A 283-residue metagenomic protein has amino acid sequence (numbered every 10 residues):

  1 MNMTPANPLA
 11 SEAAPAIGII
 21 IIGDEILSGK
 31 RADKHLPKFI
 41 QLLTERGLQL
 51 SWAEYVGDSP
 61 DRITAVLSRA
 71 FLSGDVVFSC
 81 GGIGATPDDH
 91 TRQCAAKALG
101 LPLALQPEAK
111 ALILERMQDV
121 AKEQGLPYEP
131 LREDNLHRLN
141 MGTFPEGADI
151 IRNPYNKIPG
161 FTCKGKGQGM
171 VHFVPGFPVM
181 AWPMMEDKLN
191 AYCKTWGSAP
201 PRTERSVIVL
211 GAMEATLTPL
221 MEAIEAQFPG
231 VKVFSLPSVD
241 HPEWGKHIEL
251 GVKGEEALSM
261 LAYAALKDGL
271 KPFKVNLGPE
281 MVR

Functional and structural regions predicted by a protein language model:
L9-A53, D58, M260: Glycine-rich phosphate/diphosphate-binding loop of Rossmann-like nucleotide-binding domains
I22-D24, S79-P87, P175-G176, K253-E255: Glycine-rich beta-strand-to-loop/alpha-helix junction loops that act as flexible
K34, K38, D58, R62-A65 (+12 more regions): Conserved active-site and cofactor/substrate-binding residues in soluble primary-metabolism enzymes
P37-A98, A104, E115-Q118, K122: N-terminal small/polar loop signature for handling phosphorylated ligands or for N-terminal nucleophile
H90-P175, V179-W196: Proline/glycine-rich low-complexity loops and linkers
G165-A265, G269: An accessory alpha-helical subdomain
G269-R283: Conserved short beta-strand edge segments in small beta-sheet-based binding/regulatory domains
